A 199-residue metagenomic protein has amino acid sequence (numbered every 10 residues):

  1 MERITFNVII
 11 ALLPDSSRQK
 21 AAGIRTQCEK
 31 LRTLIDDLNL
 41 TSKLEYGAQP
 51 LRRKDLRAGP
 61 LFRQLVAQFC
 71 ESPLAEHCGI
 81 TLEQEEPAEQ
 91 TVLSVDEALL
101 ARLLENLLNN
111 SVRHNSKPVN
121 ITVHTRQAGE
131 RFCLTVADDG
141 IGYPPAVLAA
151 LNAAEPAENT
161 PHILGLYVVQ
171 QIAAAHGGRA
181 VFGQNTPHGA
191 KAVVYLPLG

Functional and structural regions predicted by a protein language model:
T26-L31: Short alpha-helical segment of the dimerization/phosphotransfer core of two-component systems
Y46-L51, Q90-V95: Conserved micro-motifs of the catalytic ATP-binding
S72-Q84: Short conserved segments within the C-terminal catalytic ATPase subdomain
S111-V112: Short helix-loop "hinge" at the ATP-lid/N-box region of the Bergerat-fold HATPase_c
P118-E130: Short beta-strand/loop element within the Bergerat-fold HATPase_c
D138: Acidic ATP/Mg2+-coordinating residue in the GHKL
G178-R179: Conserved glycine-rich
